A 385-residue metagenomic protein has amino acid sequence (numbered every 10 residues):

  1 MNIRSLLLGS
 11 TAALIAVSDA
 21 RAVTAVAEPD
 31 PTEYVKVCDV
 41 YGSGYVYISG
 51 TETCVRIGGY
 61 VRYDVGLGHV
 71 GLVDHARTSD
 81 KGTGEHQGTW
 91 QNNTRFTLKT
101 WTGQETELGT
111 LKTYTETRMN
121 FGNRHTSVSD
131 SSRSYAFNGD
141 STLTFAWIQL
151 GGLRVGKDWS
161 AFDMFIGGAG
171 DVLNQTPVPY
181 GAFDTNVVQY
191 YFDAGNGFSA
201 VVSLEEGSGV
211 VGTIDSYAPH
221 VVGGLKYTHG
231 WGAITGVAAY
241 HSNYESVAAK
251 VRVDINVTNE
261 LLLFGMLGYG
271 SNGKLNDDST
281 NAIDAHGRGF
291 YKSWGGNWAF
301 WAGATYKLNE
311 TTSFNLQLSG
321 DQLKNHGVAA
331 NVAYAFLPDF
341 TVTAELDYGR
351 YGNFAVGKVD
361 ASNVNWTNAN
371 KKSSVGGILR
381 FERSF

Functional and structural regions predicted by a protein language model:
M1-R62, H69, D74: N-terminal periplasmic/intermembrane-space "pro-region" immediately following the signal or transit peptide
Y45-L67, R77, K81-G209, P219-G230: Outer membrane beta-barrel
V61-L67, T115-M119, V155-W159, V202-E206 (+7 more regions): Transmembrane beta-barrel strands of outer-membrane/channel proteins
V73-K81, H125-Y135, G209-S216, G268-N297 (+1 more regions): Solvent-exposed loop segments that connect transmembrane elements
T94-L98, L143-A146, D184-V188, P219-G223 (+4 more regions): Hydrophobic, lipid-facing positions within transmembrane beta-strands of outer-membrane proteins
E107-T110, G152-V155, N196-V202, W231-G236 (+5 more regions): Repeated loop/turn-to-beta-strand initiation elements of outer-membrane beta-barrel proteins
A218, G223-A329: Detector for outer-membrane/organellar transmembrane beta-barrel domains, recognizing the amphipathic beta-strand
Y334-F336, F340, Y348, A369-F385: Outer-membrane beta-barrel "beta-signal"
